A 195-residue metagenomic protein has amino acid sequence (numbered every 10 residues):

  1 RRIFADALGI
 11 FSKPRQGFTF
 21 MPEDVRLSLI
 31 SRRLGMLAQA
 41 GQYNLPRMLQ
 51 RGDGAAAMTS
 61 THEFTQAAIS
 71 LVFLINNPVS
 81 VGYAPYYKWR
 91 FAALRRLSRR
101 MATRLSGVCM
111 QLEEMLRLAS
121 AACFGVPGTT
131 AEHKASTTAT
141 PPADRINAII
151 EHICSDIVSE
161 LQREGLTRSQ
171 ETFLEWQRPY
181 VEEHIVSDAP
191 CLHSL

Functional and structural regions predicted by a protein language model:
R2-L195: Conserved nucleotidyltransferase catalytic core and NTase-mimicking acidic/glycine-rich helix/loop elements in nucleic
